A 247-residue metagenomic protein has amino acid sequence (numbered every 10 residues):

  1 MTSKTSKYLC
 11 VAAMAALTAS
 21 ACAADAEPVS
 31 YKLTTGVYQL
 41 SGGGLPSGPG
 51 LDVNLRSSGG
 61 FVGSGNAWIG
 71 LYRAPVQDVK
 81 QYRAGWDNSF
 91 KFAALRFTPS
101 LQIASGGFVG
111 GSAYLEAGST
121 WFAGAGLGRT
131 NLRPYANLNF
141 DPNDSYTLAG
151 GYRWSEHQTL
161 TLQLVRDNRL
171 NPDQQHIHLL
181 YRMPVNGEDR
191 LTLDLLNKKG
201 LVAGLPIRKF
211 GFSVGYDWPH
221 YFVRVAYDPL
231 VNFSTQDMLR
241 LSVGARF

Functional and structural regions predicted by a protein language model:
M1-S30, R246-F247: Cleavable N-terminal export/targeting peptides
S3-S6, A19, L148, L160 (+1 more regions): N-terminal compositionally biased, intrinsically disordered segments and leader/signal-like regions
S6-L9, A23, G50-D52, L164 (+1 more regions): Intrinsically disordered, low-complexity serine/threonine-rich segments
C10, A23, Y146-Q163: Compact, aliphatic and Gly/Pro-tolerant "microcore" segments centered on a short helix or tight beta-hairpin and their
A24-F61: N-terminal charged segments
Y31-S41, V62-P75, A84-W86, A94-S105 (+6 more regions): Transmembrane beta-strand segments that form the barrel wall of outer-membrane beta-barrel proteins
G44-S47, P75-K80, I103, N137-N143 (+3 more regions): Replace "Gram-negative outer membrane beta-barrel proteins" with "bacterial and organellar outer membrane beta-barrel
P49-F61, K80-A94, T98-P99, V109-A125 (+4 more regions): Feature captures outer-membrane beta-barrel proteins of Gram-negative bacteria and organelles
